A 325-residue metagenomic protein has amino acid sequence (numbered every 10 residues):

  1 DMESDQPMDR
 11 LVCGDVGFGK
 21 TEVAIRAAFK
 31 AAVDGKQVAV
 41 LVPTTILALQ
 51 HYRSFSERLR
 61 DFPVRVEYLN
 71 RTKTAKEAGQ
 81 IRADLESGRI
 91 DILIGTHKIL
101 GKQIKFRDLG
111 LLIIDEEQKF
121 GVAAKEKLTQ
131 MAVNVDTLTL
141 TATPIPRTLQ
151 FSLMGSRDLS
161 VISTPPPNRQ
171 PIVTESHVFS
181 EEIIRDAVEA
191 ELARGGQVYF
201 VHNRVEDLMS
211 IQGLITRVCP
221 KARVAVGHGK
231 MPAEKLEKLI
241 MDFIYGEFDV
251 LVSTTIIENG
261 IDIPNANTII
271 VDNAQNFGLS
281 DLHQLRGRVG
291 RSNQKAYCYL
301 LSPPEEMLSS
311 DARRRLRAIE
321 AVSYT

Functional and structural regions predicted by a protein language model:
D1-E3: Pre-Walker A adenine-sensing motif
Q6-R317: Inter-lobe coupling/hinge segments of SF2-like helicase ATPases
Y324-T325: Conserved small/polar residues in nucleotide/adenosyl-binding loops
